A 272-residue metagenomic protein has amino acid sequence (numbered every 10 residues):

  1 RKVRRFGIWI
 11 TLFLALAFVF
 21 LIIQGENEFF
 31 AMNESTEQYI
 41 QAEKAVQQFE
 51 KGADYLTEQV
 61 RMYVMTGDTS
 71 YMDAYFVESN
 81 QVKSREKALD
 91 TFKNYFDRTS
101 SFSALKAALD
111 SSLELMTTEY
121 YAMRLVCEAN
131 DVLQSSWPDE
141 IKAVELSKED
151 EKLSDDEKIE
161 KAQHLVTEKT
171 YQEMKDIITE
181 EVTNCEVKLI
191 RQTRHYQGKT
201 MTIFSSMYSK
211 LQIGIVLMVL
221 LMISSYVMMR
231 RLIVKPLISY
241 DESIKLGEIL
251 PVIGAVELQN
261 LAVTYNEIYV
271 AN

Functional and structural regions predicted by a protein language model:
V3-Y55, N94-S111, I203, M207: Amphipathic alpha-helical segments and their boundaries
I23-T36, V126-N130, S147-L211: Juxtamembrane amphipathic/coiled-coil helical coupling segments that flank and transmit signals to/from transmembrane
Y39-V64, V82-E86, L105, S112-L115 (+2 more regions): N-terminal alpha-helical signal peptides/signal-anchor transmembrane segments
F49, L56, I178, L237-Y240 (+1 more regions): Hydrophobic core positions in alpha-helical repeat/coiled-coil coupling domains, especially the HAMP
T69-L165: Heptad-repeat alpha-helical coiled-coil/4-helix-bundle sensor or tether segments in soluble regions
C185-I190, E248-P251, L258, Y265-N272: HAMP exit helix and analogous amphipathic coiled-coil linker helices
Q192-D241: Selective recognition of signaling/oligomerization transmembrane alpha-helices
M229-I253, A262, Y269: Membrane-proximal alpha-helical signal-transduction linkers
